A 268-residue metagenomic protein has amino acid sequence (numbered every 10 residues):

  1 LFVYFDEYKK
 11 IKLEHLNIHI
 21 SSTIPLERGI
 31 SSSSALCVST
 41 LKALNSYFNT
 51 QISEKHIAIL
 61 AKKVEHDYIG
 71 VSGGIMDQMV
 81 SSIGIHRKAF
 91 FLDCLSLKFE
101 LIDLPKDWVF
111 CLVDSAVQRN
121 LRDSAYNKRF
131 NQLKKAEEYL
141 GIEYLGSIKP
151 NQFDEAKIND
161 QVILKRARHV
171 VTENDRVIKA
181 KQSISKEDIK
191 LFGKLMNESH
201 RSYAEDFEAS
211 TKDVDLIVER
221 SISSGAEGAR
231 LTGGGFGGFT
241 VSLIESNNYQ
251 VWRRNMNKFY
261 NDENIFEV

Functional and structural regions predicted by a protein language model:
L1-P105, I222-S223, N248-Q250, E267: Gly/Ser-rich oxyanion-binding loop with an adjacent helix/lid that shapes the negatively charged ligand pocket
I18-I20, V113-S115, T240: A structural signal for short, well-ordered beta-strand segments
A35, F239-L243: FabD-like malonyl-/acyl-CoA
K88-G228, L243-V268: C-terminal nucleotide
F236: Glycine-rich phosphate-binding loop
